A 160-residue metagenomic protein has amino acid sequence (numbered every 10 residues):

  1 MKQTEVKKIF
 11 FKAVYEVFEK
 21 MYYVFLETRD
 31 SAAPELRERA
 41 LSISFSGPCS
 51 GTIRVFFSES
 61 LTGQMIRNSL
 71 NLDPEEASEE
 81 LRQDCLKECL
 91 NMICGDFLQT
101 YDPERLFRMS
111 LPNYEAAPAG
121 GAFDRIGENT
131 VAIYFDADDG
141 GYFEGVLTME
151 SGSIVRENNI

Functional and structural regions predicted by a protein language model:
M1-I160: N-terminal auxiliary interaction/assembly segments of multi-subunit proteins
